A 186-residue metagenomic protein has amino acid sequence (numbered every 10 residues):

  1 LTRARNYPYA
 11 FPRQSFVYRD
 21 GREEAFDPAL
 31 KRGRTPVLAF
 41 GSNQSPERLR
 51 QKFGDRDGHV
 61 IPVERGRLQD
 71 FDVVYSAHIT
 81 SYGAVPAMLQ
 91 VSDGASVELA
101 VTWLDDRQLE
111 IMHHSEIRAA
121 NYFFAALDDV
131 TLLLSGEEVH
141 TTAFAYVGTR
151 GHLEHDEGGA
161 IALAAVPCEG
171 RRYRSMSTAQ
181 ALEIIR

Functional and structural regions predicted by a protein language model:
L1-R186: Glycine-aromatic micro-motifs
